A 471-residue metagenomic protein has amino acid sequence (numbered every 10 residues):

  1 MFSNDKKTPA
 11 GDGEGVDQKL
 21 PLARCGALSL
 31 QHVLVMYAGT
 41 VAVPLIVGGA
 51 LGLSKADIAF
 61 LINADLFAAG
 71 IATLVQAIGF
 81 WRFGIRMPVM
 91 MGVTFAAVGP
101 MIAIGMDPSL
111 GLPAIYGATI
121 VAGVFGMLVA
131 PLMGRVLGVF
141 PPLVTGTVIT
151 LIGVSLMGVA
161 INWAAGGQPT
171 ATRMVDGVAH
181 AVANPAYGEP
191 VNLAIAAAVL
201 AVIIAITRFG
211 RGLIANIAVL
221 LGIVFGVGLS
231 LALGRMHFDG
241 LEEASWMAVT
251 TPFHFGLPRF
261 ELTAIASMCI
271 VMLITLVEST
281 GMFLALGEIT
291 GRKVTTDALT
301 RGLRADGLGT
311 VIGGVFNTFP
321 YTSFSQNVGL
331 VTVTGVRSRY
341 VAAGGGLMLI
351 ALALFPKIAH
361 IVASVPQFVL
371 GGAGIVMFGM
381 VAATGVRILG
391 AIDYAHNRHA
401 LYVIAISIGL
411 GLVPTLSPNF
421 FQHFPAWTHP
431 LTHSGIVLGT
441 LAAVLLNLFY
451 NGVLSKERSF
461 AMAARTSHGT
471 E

Functional and structural regions predicted by a protein language model:
M1-L28, T170-N184, D239-F253, E288-R292 (+2 more regions): Intrinsically disordered, low-complexity non-transmembrane regions of multi-pass membrane transporters
M1-P88, A96-I104, P108: N-terminal signal-anchor module of multipass membrane proteins
F2-P9, T40-P44, G48, V199-F209 (+6 more regions): Juxtamembrane interface elements at the cytosolic ends of transmembrane helices in multi-pass membrane proteins
A10-K19, A179-A181, I203-A205, A218-M268 (+2 more regions): Hydrophobic transmembrane alpha-helices of multi-pass solute/ion transporters
L22, G48-R86, S267-R339, T470: Membrane-embedded helical hairpins/re-entrant loop segments and their flanking transmembrane helices within multi-pass
A23-M36, T40, A186-I203, A218 (+3 more regions): Hydrophobic, membrane-embedded alpha-helices of multi-pass small-molecule transporters
F60, R82-A96, G138-T145, I214-L220 (+4 more regions): Short, non-helical or kinked segments that cap or interrupt transmembrane helices
I104-M236, G346, I350-F460: Membrane-embedded alpha-helical modules
